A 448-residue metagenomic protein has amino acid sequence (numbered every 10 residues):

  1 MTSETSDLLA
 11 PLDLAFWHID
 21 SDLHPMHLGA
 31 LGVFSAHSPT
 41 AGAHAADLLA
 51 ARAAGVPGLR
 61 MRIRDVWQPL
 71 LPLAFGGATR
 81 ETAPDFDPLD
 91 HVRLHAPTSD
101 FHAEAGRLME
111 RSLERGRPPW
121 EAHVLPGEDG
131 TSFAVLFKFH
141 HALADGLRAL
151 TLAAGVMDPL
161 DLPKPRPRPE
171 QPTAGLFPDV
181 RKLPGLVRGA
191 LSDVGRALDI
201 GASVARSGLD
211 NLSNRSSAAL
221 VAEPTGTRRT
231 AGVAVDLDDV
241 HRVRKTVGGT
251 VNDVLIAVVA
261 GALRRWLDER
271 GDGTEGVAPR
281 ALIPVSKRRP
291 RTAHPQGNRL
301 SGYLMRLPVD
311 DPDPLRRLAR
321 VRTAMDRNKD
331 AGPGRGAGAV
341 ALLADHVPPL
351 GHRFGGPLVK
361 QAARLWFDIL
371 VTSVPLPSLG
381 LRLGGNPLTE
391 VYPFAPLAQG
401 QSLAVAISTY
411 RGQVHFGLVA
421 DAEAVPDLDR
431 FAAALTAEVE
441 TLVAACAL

Functional and structural regions predicted by a protein language model:
M1-L12, G29-Q401, V405-L448: Soluble acyl-CoA-dependent acyltransferase catalytic core bearing the H(X)4D motif
S21-L28: TRNA-binding/sensing appendages of the translation machinery
